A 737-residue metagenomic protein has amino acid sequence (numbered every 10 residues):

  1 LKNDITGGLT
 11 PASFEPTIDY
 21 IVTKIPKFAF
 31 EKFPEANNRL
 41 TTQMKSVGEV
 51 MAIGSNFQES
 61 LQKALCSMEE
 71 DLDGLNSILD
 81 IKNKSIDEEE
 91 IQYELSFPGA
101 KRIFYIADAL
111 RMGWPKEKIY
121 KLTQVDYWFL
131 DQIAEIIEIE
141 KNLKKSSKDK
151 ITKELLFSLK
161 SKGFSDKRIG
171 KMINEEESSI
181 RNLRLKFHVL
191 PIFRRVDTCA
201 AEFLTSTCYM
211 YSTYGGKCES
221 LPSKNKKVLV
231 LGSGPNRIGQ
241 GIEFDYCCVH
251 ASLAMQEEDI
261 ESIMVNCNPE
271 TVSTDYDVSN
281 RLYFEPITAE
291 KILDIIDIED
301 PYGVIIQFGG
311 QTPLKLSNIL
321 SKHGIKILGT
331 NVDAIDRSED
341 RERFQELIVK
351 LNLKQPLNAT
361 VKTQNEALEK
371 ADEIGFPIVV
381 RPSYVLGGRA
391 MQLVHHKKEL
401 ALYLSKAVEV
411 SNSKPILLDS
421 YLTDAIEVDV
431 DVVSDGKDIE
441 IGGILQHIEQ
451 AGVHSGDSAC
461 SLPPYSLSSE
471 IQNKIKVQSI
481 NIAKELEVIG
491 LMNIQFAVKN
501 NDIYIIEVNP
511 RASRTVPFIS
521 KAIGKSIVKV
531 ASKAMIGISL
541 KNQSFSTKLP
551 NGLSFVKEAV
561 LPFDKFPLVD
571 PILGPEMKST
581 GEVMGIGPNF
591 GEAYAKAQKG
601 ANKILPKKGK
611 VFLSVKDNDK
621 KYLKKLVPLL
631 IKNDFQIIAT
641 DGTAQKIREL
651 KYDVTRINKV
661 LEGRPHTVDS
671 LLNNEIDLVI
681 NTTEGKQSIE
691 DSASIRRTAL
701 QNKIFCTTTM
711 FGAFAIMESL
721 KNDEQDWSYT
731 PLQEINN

Functional and structural regions predicted by a protein language model:
L1-K144, D149-G163, F187, P191 (+14 more regions): ATP-dependent carboxylate activation and anion-phosphoryl transfer catalytic cores that bind Mg-ATP to form
L122-L130, K171-L183: Short, basic interhelical loop/turn and adjoining N-cap of the next helix at nucleic-acid- or acidic-partner-contacting
F157, K171, Y652-V654: Compact, charge-rich alpha-helical regulatory domains located at protein termini
L159-K162, R168-M172: Extended, domain-scale alpha-helical bundle/helix-rich regions
N182-L353, K362-E369, I586-N736: ATP-binding N-terminal substructure of ATP-dependent carboxylate-amine bond-forming enzymes
E339-E342, V385-R389: Conserved A3 ("GATE") glycine/threonine-rich loop of ANL adenylate-forming enzymes
